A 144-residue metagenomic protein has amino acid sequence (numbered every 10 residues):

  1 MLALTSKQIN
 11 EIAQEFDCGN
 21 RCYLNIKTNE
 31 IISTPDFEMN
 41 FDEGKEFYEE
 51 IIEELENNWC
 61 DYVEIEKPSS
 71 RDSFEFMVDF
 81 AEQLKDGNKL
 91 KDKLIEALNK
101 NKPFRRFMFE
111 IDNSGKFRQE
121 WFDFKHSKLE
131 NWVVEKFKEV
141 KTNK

Functional and structural regions predicted by a protein language model:
M1-L55: Extended, charge-biased low-complexity segments that typically form long amphipathic alpha-helices/coiled-coils
T5, C60-E64, P68, V133 (+1 more regions): Intrinsic disorder and flexible coil segments
N10, N20, N25, N29 (+7 more regions): Detector for Asparagine
D17, K45-K67, K102-R105, D112-Q119 (+2 more regions): Peripheral peptide segments
S33-I95: Aromatic-anchored, charged helix-turn/loop surface patch used as a conserved interaction hotspot
E38, P103, F107, V134-F137: Alpha-helix boundary/capping detector
S70-K128: Amphipathic protein-protein interaction modules
S127-K144: Long, highly charged low-complexity segments enriched in Glu/Asp and Lys/Arg with interspersed Ser/Thr
